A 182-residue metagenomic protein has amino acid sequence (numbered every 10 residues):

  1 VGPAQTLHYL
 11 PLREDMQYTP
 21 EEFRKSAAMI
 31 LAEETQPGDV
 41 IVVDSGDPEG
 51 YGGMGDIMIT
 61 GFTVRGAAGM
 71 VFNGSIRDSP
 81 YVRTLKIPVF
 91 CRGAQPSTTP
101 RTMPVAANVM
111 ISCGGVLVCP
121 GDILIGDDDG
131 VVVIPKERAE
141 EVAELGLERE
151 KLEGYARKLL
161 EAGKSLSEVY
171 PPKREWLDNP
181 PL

Functional and structural regions predicted by a protein language model:
V1-P120, I134-L182: Feature captures the catalytic cores and cofactor-binding loops of soluble hydro-lyases/lyases that act on carboxylate
L124: C-terminal binding/interaction regions
D129-V132: Channel- or pocket-lining gating/hinge segments that regulate access to a cavity or pore
